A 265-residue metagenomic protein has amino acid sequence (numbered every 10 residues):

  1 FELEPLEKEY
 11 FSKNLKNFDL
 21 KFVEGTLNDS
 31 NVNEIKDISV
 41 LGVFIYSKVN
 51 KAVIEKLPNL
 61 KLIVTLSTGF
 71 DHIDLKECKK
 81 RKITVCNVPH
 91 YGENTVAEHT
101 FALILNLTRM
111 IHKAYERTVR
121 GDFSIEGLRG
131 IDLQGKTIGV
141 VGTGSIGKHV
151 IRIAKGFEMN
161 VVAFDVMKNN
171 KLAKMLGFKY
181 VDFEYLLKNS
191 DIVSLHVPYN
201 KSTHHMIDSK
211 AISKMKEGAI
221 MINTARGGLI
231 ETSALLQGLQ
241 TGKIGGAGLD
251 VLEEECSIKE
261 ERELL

Functional and structural regions predicted by a protein language model:
F1-C86, D208: An N-terminal-biased, well-structured beta-alpha scaffold segment characteristic of Rossmann-like dinucleotide-binding
K13, E126-E217: Rossmann-like dinucleotide/phosphate-binding beta-alpha-beta segment
K21, V162, G228: Conserved beta-strand positions in the Rossmann-like core of class I SAM-dependent methyltransferases
I38, L57-L60, N189-S190, M215-A219: An anion/phosphate-binding loop that grips the pyrophosphate of nucleotide cofactors and donors
I45-Y46, T68, D191, V197-Y199 (+2 more regions): Short glycine-/small-residue-rich Rossmann-like dinucleotide-binding loops
L66-S67, K82-N94, F183-E184, A225: Short beta->alpha connector loops at strand-helix junctions that form conserved, small/polar/Pro-enriched
R81-I83, P89-T137, H149-R152, G156: Phosphate-binding beta-alpha-beta segment of Rossmann-like dinucleotide-binding domains, i.e., the NAD(P)
G218, A225-L265: Rossmann-like dinucleotide-binding domain for NAD(H)/NADP(H)
